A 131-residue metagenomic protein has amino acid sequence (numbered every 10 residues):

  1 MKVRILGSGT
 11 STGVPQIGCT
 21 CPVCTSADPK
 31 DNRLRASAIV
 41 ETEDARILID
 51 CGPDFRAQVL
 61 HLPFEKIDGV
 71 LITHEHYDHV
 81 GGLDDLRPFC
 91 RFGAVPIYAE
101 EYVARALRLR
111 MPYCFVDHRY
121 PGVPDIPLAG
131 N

Functional and structural regions predicted by a protein language model:
M1-N131: Binuclear metal-dependent hydrolase catalytic cores
